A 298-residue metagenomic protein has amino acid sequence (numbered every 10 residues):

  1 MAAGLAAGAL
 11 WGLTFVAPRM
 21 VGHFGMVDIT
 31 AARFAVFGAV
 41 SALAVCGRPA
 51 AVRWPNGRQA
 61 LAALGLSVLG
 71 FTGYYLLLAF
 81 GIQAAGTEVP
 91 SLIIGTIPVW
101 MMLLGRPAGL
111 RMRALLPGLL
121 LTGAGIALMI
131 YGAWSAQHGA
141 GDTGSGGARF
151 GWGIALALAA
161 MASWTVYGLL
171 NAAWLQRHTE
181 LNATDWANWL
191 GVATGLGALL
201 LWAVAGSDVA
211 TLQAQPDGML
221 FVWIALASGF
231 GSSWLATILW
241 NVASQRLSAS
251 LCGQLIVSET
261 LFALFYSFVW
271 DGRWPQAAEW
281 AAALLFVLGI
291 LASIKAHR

Functional and structural regions predicted by a protein language model:
M1-A31, F37, V68, F80 (+4 more regions): Glycine-/small-residue-enriched transmembrane alpha-helix faces in small-molecule transporters and effluxers
G8, A32, F71, V89-T96 (+2 more regions): Helix-helix packing/entry segments at the starts of transmembrane helices
L10-F15, C46-S91, A127-M129, G229-L247: Specific transmembrane alpha-helical segments of multi-pass solute transporters/efflux pumps, especially DMT/EamA
H23-A31, P55-A60, G132-S163, V204-L226 (+1 more regions): Juxtamembrane helix-entry segments on the extracytoplasmic side of multipass membrane proteins
H23-G73, P98-L104, A162-L170, A187-G206: Transmembrane alpha-helices of multi-pass small-molecule transport proteins
F34, Y131, G253-R298: C-terminal-most transmembrane helix of multi-pass membrane proteins
S41, V45, T96, R113-A136 (+3 more regions): Hydrophobic transmembrane alpha-helices of multi-pass small-molecule transport proteins
L43-R48, I97-L120, L261-W280: C-terminal transmembrane-helix exit sites in multi-pass transporters
